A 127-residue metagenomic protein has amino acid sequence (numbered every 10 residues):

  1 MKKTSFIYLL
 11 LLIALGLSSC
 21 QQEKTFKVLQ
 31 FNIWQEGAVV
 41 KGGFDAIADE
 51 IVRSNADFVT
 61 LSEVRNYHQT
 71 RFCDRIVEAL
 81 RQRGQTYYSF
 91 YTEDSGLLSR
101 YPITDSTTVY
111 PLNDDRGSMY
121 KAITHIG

Functional and structural regions predicted by a protein language model:
K2, Y8, S19-Q82, T92: N-terminal, active-site-proximal structural segment of metallo-dependent hydrolase catalytic domains
K2-K3, R100: Basic side chains
S5-L12, F31, Y88, T124: Residue-level marker of intrinsically disordered, low-complexity segments enriched for small/polar residues
I13-S19: Hydrophobic core
V64-G127: Structured beta-strand-rich core segments of catalytic domains in phosphoester-bond hydrolases
